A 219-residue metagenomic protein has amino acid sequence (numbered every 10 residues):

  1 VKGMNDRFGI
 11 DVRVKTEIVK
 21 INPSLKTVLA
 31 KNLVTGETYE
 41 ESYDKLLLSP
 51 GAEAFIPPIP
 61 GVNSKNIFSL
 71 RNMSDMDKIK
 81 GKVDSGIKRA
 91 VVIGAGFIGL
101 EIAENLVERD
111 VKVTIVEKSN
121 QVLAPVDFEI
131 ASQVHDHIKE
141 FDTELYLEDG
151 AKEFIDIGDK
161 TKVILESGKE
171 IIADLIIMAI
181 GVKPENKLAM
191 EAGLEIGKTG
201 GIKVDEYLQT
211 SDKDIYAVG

Functional and structural regions predicted by a protein language model:
V1-D44, D127-E144: N-terminal Rossmann-like dinucleotide/flavin-binding domain of flavoprotein oxidoreductases that bind FAD/FMN
K15-I18, L33-V34, M73, E148-K152 (+1 more regions): Conserved SAM/SAH-binding loop
V28, L33, L46, D174-I177 (+1 more regions): AMP-binding/adenylate-forming core of the ANL superfamily
T35-K45, E166-L175, S211: Core beta-strand elements of the Rossmann-like FAD/NAD(P) dinucleotide-binding domain in flavoenzyme oxidoreductases
I56-P57, L100-E101, A173, N186-K187: Glycine/Thr-rich phosphate-binding loops of Rossmann-like dinucleotide-binding domains
N63-G86, E170-G219: FAD-site-proximal beta/loop scaffold in flavoenzymes
R71-N72, I93-G96: Glycine-rich Rossmann-fold phosphate-binding loop(s) that bind the pyrophosphate of adenine dinucleotide cofactors
I87-A90, F97-I155: Rossmann-like dinucleotide-binding cores of NAD(P)H-dependent redox enzymes
